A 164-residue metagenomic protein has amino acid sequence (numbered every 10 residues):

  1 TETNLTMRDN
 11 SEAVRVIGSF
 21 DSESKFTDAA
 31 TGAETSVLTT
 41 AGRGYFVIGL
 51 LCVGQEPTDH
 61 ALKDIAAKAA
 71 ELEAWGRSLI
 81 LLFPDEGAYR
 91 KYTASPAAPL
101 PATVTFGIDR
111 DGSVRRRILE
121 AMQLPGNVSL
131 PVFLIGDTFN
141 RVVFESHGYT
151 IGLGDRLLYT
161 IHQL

Functional and structural regions predicted by a protein language model:
E2-R15, V128-L164: Thiol-/selenol-based redox modules, centered on thioredoxin-like and closely related oxidoreductase domains
R8-V16, D21-E23, Y89-R90, A94-P96 (+4 more regions): ER-lumen resident redox/N-glycosylation machinery signature
V16-I17, S22-F46, V53-G54, K63-A67: A short beta-strand-turn-helix
S36-A41, R117-Q123: Short amphipathic alpha-helix with an adjacent loop that forms part of the alpha/beta core around
F46, V53-A102, S113-R117: Structural microenvironment flanking redox-active thiols in thiol-disulfide oxidoreductases
F46-I48, F133: Hydrophobic beta-strand anchors of alpha/beta hydrolase catalytic cores
P101-T105, E120-L134: Structural micro-motif
I108-R110: Short loop/edge segments at beta-strand edges and connector loops that shape dinucleotide/nucleotide cofactor-binding
